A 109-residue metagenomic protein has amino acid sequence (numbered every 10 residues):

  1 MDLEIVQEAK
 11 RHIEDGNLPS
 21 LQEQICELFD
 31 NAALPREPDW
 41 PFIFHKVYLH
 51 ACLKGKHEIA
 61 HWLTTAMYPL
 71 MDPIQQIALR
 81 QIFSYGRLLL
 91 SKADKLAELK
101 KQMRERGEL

Functional and structural regions predicted by a protein language model:
E4-A9, E37-H50, P73-Y85: Ankyrin-repeat boundary/"N-cap" motif
F29-A33: Alpha-helical adaptor scaffolds
T65-L70: TPR/TPR-like (Sel1-like) alpha-helical repeat modules
S84-L109: Ankyrin-repeat-protein effector appendages
